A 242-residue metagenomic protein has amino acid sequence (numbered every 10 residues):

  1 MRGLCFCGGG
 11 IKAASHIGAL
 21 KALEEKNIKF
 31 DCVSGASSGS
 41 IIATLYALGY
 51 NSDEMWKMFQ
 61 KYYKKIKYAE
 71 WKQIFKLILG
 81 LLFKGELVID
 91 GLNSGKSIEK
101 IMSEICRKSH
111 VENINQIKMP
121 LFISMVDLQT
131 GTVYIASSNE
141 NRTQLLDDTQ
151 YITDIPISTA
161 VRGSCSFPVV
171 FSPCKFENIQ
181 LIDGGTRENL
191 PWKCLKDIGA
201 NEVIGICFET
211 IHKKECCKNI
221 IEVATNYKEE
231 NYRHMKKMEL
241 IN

Functional and structural regions predicted by a protein language model:
M1-A36, T44-N242: Patatin-like phospholipase
